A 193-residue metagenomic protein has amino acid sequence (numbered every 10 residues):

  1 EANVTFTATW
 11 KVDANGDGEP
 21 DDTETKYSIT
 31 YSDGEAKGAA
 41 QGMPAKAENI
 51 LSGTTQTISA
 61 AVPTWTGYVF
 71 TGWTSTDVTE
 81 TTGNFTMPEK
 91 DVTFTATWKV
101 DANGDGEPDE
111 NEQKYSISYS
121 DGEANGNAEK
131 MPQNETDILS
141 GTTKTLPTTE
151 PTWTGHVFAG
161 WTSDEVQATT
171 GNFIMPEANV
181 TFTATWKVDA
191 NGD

Functional and structural regions predicted by a protein language model:
E1-D193: Secondary-structure capping and domain/repeat boundary segments
